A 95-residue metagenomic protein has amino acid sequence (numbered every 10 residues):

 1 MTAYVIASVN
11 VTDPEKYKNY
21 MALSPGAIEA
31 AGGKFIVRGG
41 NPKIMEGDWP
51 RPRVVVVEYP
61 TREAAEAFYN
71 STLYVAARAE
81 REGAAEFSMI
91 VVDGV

Functional and structural regions predicted by a protein language model:
M1-V54, E58-N70, D93-V95: Short S/T/G/P-rich N-terminal loop/turn motif that feeds into the first structured element of a domain
R62-I90: C-terminal structural segments of small proteins and small subunits
